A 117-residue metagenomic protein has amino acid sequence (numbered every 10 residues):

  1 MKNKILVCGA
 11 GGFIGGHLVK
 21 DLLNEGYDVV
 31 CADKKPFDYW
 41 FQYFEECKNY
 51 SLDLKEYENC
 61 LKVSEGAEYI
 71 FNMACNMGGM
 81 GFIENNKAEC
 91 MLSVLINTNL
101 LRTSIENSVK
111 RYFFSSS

Functional and structural regions predicted by a protein language model:
K4, E68-Y69, R111: Structural motif
I5-E25: N-terminal Rossmann NAD(P)H-binding glycine-rich loop of SDR-like oxidoreductase domains
L6, V30, Y50: Conserved Rossmann-like nucleotide-binding pocket used by diverse enzymes that bind dinucleotide cofactors
Y27-P36: Conserved glycine-rich Rossmann-like NAD(P)H-binding loop of the short-chain dehydrogenase/reductase
F37-E45: Short loop/helix-cap segments at secondary-structure boundaries that form the rim of catalytic
F44-Y57: Rossmann-fold cofactor-recognition segment
L54-S93: NAD(P)H-binding glycine-rich loop region in Rossmannoid oxidoreductase-like domains and their noncatalytic homologs
N72, T98-S117: Conserved Rossmann-fold NAD(P)-dependent oxidoreductase catalytic core, especially the SDR/UDP-sugar
